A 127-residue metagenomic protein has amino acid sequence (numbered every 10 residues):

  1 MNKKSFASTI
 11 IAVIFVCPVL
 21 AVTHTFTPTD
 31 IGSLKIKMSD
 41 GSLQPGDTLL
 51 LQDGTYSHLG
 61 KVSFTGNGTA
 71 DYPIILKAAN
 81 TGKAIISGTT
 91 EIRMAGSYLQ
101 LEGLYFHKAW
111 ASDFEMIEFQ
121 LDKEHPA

Functional and structural regions predicted by a protein language model:
M1-I10: Bacterial N-terminal signal peptides that target proteins for export
T9-V13, D30: Generic short N-terminal amphipathic or hydrophobic helices
I11, S39-G41, G66, E91: Generic marker of residues within folded, mature protein domains
V16-P18: N-terminal signal peptide c-region/cleavage motif recognized by signal peptidases
A21-H58, S63: Acidic Gly/Asp/Thr-rich repetitive segments characteristic of extracellular carbohydrate-active and adhesion proteins
L50-L59, T65-E115: Right-handed parallel beta-helix/beta-spiral solenoid domain characteristic of secreted/periplasmic
M116-E124: Asp-box/WD-like beta-propeller blade repeats and closely related beta-sheet repeat scaffolds
